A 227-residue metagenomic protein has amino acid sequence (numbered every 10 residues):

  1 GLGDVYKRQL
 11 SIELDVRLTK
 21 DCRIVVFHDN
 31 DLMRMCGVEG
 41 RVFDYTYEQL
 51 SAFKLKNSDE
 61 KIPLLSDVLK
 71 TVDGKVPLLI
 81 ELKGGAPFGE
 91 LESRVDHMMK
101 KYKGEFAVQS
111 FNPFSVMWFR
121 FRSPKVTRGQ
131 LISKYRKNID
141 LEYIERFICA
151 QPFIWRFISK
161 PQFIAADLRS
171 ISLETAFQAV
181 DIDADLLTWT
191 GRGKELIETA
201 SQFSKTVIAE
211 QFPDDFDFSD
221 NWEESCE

Functional and structural regions predicted by a protein language model:
G1-Y6: Short, small-residue-biased leader/transition segments that mark boundaries at the very start of proteins
K7-L18, I158-P161: Catalytic domains of carbohydrate-active enzymes, especially glycoside hydrolases
R8-L10, R23-I24, V76, A107: The start of beta-strands in P-loop NTPase/AAA+ ATPase cores
L10-S11, P77, T127, D185 (+1 more regions): Residue-level detector of anion-binding/catalytic polar loops
L18-D31: Glycine-rich, proline-tolerant flexible connector loops at the mouths of alpha/beta enzymes
H28-R136, F157-R169: Metal-dependent phosphodiesterase/phospholipase catalytic core, i.e., the His/Asp/Glu-rich active-site region
L131-I132, N138-E227: C-terminal active-site rim and adjoining tail of enzyme catalytic domains
